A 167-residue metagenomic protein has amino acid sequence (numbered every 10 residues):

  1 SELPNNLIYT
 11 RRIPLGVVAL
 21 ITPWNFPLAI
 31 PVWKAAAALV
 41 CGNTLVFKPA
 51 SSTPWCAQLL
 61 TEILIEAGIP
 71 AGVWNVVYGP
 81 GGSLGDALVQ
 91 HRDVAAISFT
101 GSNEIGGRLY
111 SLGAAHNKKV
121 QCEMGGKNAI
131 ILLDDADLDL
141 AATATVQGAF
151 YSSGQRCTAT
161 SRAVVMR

Functional and structural regions predicted by a protein language model:
S1-A35, I69: N-terminal Rossmann NAD(P)-binding subdomain characteristic of aldehyde/semialdehyde dehydrogenases
S1-N5, Y78-G79, A144-T145: Short gly/ser/thr-rich secondary-structure transition/capping motifs
L7-Y9, N75-S98: A structured beta-alpha segment of the ubiquitous adenosine-cofactor-binding alpha/beta core
V18, N25, P80-A87, G101-R108: Beta-loop-alpha module in the N-terminal Rossmann-like domain of NAD(P)-dependent dehydrogenases, especially those
P31-G85: PLP-dependent aminotransferase-like
F47, V76-Y78, F99-G101, V120-E123: General beta-strand structural signal in soluble alpha/beta enzymes
Q90, A96, E104-R167: ALDH superfamily catalytic-core signature
